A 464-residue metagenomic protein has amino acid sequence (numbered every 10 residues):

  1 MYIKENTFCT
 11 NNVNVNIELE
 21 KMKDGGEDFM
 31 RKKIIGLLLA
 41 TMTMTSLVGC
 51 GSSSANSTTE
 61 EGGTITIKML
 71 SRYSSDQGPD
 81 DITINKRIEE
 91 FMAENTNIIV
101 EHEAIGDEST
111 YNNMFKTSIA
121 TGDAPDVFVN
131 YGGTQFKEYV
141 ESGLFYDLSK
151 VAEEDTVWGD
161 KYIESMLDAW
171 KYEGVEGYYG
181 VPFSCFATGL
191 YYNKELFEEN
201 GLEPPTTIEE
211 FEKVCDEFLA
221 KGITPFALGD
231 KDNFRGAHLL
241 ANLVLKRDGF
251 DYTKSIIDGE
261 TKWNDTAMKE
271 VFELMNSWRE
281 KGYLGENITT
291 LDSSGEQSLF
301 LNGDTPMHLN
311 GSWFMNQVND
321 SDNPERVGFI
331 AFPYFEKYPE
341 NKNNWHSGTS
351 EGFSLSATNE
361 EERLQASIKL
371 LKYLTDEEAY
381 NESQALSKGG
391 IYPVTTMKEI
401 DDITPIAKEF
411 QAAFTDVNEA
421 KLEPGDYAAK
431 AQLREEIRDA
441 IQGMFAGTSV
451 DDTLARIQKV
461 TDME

Functional and structural regions predicted by a protein language model:
Y2-N16, I35-G36, C50-S142, E153-W158 (+6 more regions): Conserved N-terminal structural module of periplasmic/extracytoplasmic solute-binding proteins
A93-E94, E176, N200, K281 (+1 more regions): Extracytoplasmic/periplasmic substrate-recognition and gating elements
P125-D126, D155-E195, T224-A227, P339-H346 (+1 more regions): A structural signal for short loop-to-beta-strand junctions that line the ligand-binding cleft of periplasmic/secreted
Y131-G189, E212, L239, A267 (+1 more regions): Hinge/lid segment of periplasmic solute-binding proteins
S149-Y162, R247-E270, D320-D322, Y334-N344 (+2 more regions): Short, solvent-exposed loop/beta-turn-alpha elements that line the ligand-binding surface or hinge of extracytoplasmic
E173-F183, T188, E212-T261: Extracytoplasmic/periplasmic solute-binding protein
C215-F218, I257-I288: Glycine-centered hinge/linker elements that transmit conformational signals in sensory and ligand-binding systems
I256, S347, S387-K398, K408-E464: C-terminal capping/gating helix-and-loop segments adjacent to ligand/active sites or protein-protein/ligand interfaces
